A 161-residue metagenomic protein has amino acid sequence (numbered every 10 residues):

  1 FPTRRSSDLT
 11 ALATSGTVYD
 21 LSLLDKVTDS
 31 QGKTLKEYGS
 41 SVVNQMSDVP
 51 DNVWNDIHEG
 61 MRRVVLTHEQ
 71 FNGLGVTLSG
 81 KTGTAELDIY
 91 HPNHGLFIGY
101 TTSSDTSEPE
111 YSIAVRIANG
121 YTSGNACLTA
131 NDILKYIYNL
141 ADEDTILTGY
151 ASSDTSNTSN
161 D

Functional and structural regions predicted by a protein language model:
R4-N44, H58-T145: Active-site beta-strand/loop architecture of penicillin-binding DD-peptidases
Q45-M46, N52: Long, compositionally biased intrinsically disordered regions
N52-N55, Y121, T155-D161: Residue-level signal for protein termini and structural transition zones
E143-D161: Intrinsically disordered, low-complexity repeat and linker tracts
